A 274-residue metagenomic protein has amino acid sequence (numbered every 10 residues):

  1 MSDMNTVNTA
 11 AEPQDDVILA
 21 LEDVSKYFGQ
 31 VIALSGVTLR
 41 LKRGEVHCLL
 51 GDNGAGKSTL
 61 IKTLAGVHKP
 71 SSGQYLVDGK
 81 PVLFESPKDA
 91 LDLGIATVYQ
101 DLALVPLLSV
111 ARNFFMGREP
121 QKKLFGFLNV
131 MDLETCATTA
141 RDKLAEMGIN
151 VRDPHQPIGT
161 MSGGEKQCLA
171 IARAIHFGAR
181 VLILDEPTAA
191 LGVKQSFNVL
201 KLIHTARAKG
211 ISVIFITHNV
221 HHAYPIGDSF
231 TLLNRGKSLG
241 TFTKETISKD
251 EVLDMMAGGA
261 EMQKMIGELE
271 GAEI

Functional and structural regions predicted by a protein language model:
S2-I274: Glycine-rich phosphate-binding loops of nucleotide-dependent enzymes
